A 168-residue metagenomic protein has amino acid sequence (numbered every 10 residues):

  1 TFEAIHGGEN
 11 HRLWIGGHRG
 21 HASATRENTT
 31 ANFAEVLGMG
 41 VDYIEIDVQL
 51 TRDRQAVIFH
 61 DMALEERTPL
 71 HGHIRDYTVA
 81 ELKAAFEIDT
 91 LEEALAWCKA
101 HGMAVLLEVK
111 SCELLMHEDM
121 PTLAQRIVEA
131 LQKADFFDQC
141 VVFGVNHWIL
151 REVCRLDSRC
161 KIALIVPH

Functional and structural regions predicted by a protein language model:
T1-H168: Phosphate-group recognition and catalysis centered on beta-loop-alpha active-site segments
